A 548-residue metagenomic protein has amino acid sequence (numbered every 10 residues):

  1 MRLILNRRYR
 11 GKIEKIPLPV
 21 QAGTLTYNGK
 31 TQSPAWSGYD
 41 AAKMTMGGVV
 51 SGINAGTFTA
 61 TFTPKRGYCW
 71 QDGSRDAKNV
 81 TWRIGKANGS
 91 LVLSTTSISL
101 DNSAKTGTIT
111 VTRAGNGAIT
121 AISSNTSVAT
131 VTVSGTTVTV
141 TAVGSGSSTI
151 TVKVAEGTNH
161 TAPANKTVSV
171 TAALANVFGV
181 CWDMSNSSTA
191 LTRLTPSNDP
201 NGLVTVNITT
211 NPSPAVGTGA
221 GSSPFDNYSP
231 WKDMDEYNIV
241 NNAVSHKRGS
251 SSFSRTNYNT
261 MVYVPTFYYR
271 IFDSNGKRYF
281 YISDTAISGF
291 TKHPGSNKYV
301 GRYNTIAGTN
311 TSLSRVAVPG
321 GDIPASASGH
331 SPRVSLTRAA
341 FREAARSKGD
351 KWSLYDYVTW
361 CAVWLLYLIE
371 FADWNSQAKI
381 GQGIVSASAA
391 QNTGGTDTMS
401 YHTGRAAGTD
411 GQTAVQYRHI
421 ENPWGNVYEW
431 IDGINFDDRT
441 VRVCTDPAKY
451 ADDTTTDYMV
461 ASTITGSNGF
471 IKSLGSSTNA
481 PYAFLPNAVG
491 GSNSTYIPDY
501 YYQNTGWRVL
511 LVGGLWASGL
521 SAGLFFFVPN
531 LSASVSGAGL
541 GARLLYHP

Functional and structural regions predicted by a protein language model:
M1-E14, R543-P548: Enriched but not universal
R7-A173: Solvent-exposed beta-strand/loop surfaces, strongest in extracytoplasmic domains of secreted and cell-surface proteins
G157, S187, F267-Y269, T305-I306 (+3 more regions): Acidic glycine-/aspartate-rich tracts in secreted/extracellular proteins
L174-A286: N-terminal module-boundary/linker segments of secreted carbohydrate-active enzymes
S251, R255-Y258, S283-P423: Short aromatic-cysteine micro-motif
Y263-P265, Y299-G301, S353, H419 (+3 more regions): Residues within well-ordered beta-strands of beta-sheet-rich folds
V358-C361, Q382-M399, A406-A407, A414 (+2 more regions): C-terminal, surface-exposed recognition/capping segments
D437-A448: A short, polar/charged loop-to-alpha-helix boundary motif
